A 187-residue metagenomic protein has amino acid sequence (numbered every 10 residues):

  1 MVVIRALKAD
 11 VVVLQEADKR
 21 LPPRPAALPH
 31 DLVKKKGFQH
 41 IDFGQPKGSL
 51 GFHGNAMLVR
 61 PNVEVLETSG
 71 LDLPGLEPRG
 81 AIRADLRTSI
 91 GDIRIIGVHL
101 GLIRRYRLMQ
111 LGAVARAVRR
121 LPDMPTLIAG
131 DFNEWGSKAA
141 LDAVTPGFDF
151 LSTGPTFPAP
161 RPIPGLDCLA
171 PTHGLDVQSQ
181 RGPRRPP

Functional and structural regions predicted by a protein language model:
M1-K35, K47-S49, G112: N-terminal, active-site-proximal structural segment of metallo-dependent hydrolase catalytic domains
A6, V63-L73, D85-T88, R119-L127 (+1 more regions): Metal-dependent phosphoester-hydrolase catalytic domains
A17, V98-L100, G130-F132: Active-site metal-binding loops of divalent metal-dependent hydrolases
G37-H53, G70-L73: A short, structured active-site edge motif that brings together acidic residues
S49-L50, P74-P78, R104-Y106: Solvent-exposed loop/turn segments connecting transmembrane beta-strands in outer-membrane beta-barrel proteins
H53-N55, R79-R83, P164-C168: Short hydrophobic/aromatic beta-strand or adjacent loop that forms the aromatic wall/cage of a ligand/substrate-binding
E67, R83, D92-L102: Active-site-proximal beta-strand elements of phosphoester/diester hydrolases
R107-M124: A long, amphipathic alpha-helix that forms part of the scaffold/cap immediately adjacent to metal-dependent active
